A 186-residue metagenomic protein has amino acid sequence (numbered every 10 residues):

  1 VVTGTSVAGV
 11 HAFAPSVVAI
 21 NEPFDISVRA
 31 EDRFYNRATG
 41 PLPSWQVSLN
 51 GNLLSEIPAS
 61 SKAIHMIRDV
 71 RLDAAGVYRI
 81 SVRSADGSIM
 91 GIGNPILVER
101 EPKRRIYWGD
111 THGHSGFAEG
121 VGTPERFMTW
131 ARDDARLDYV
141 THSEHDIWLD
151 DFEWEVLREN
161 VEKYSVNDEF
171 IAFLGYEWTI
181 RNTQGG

Functional and structural regions predicted by a protein language model:
V1-R33, A38, P95-K103: Short S/T/G/P-enriched beta-strand
V1-V10, L72, V77-I106, T111: Extracellular/periplasmic ectodomains of large secreted or surface enzymes and adhesion receptors
P15-N21, S60-A63, A75-G76: Solvent-exposed, conformationally flexible loop/turn segments
D25-S27, Q46, R79-S81: Beta-strand secondary-structure signal
S44-S55: Short amphipathic beta-strand segments in non-cytosolic proteins
N52-L54, K62-P95, W154-G186: Extended substrate/RNA-proximal surfaces in nucleic-acid metabolism proteins
P102-G186: A metal-dependent hydrolase metal-coordination microenvironment
